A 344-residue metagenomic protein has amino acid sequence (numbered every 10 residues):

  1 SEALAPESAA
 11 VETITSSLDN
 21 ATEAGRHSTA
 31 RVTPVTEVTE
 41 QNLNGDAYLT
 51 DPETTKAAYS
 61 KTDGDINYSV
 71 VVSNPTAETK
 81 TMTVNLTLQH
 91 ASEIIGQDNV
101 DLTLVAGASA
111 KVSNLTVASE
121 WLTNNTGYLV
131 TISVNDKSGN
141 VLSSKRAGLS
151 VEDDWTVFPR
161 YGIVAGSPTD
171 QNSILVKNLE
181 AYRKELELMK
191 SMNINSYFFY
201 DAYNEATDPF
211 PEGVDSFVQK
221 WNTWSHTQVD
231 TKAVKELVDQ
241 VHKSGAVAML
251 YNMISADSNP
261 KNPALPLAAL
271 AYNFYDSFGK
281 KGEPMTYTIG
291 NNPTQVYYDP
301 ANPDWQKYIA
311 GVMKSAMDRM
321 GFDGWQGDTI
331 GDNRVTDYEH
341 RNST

Functional and structural regions predicted by a protein language model:
E2-L4, E12, I94-W121: Intrinsically disordered, low-complexity Pro/Gly/Ser/Thr-rich segments with frequent PxxP/GP/PP motifs and embedded
A9, H27-T62: Short, compositionally biased P/S/T/A/G/V-rich stretches that sit at domain boundaries
V72-T76: Asparagine-centered strand-capping/turn motif at beta-strand->loop junctions
E120-L129: Short glycine/proline/serine/threonine-rich loop/turn segments at secondary-structure transition edges
S144-S196, Y200-N204: An acidic-aromatic substrate-binding cleft motif
W155-P159, A165-L179, L250-S315: Active-site-adjacent "subsite" loops/lids of carbohydrate-active enzymes
E185-A233, A256-D276, I289-N291, Y298-D304 (+1 more regions): Aromatic-lined carbohydrate-binding/catalytic grooves of carbohydrate-active enzymes
A301-T344: Active-site neighborhood of glycoside hydrolase catalytic domains
